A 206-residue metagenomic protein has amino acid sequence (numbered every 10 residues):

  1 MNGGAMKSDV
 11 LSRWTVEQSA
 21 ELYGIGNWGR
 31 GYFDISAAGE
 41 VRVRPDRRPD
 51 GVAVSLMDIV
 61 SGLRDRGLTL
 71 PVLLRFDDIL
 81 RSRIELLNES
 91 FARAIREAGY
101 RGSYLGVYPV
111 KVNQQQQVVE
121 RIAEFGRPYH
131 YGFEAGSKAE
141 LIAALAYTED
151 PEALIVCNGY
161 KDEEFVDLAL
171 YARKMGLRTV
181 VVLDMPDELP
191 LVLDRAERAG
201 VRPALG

Functional and structural regions predicted by a protein language model:
M1-G62: N-terminal glycine-rich, Lys/His-bearing helix-loop that initiates the first secondary-structure elements of many
D9-L11, S19, V54-D58, G62-D65 (+5 more regions): A generic structural signal for ordered alpha-helices
L11-W14, A20-L22, G51-V52, E85-L87 (+4 more regions): A short linear-motif detector with a strong N-terminal bias
Q18-E21, N27, A92, R96-A98 (+1 more regions): Residue-level detector of functional hotspots within protein domains
L22-I25, G31-D34, G62-D65, A146-T148 (+2 more regions): A general structural signal for short secondary-structure junctions and capping/turn motifs
S36-Q114: Low-complexity, highly charged intrinsically disordered N-terminal segments that act as targeting/localization
G99-G206: Active-site-proximal beta-alpha core segment in soluble small-molecule metabolic enzymes
